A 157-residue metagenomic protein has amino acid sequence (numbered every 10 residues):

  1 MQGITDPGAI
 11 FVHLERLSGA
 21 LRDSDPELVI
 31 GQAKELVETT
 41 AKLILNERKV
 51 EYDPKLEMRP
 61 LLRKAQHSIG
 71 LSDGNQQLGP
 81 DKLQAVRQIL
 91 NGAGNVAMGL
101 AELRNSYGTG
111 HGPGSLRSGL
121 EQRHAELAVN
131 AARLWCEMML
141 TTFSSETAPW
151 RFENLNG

Functional and structural regions predicted by a protein language model:
M1-V29, T39, L43, P149-G157: Charged alpha-helical initiation segments
T5, V50, Q77-P80, G110 (+1 more regions): Long amphipathic alpha-helical segments
A9, L28-Q32, T40, E57 (+3 more regions): Residue-level detector of well-ordered alpha-helical segments, enriched for hydrophobic/aromatic packing positions
V12-G19, G79-A85, P113: Short, charged/polar, low-complexity loop and linker segments that flank or interrupt alpha-helical bundles
L14, S18-L21, T40-I44, I69 (+3 more regions): A structural signal for well-ordered alpha-helices, especially hydrophobic packing surfaces of coiled-coils
V29-Q32, L43-L61, P149-R151: Short acidic alpha-helical/loop segments enriched in Asp/Glu that coordinate divalent cations
K49-A93: Short, charged amphipathic alpha-helical segments flanked by flexible coils
V86-W150: Charge-enriched, short contiguous segments at helix-coil
